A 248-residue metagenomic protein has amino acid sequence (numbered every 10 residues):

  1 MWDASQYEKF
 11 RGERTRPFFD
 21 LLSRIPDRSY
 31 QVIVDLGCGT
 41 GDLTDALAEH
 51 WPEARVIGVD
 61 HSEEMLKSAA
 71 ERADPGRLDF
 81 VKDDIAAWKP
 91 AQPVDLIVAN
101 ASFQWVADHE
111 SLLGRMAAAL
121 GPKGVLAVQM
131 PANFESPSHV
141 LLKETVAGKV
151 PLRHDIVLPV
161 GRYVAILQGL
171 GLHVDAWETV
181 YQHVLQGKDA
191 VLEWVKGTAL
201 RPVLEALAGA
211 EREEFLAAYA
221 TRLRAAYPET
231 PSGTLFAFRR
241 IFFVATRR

Functional and structural regions predicted by a protein language model:
M1-V34, D42-A46, M65-S68, K143: Conserved class I S-adenosyl-L-methionine
V32-W88: Class I SAM-dependent methyltransferase SAM/SAH-binding core
T40-D42, I156-R248: Conserved Class I S-adenosyl-L-methionine
K89-I97: A short acidic, Gly/Pro-enriched loop at the edge of an enzyme's catalytic core that lines a small-molecule cofactor
A101-S102: Short catalytic micro-motifs in class I SAM-dependent methyltransferases
E110-V125: A short glycine-rich, Lys/Arg-flanked "PGG" loop and its adjoining helix->strand segment in the class I
V125-V150: Conserved class I S-adenosyl-L-methionine
